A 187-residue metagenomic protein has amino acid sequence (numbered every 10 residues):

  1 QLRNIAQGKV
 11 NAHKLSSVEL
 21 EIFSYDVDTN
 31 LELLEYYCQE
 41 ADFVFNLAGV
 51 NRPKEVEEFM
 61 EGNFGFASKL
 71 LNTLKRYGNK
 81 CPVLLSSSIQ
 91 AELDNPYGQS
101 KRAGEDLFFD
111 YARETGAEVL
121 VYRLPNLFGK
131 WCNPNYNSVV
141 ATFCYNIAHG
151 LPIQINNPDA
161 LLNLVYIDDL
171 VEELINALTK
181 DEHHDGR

Functional and structural regions predicted by a protein language model:
R3-Y36: Adenosine-cofactor binding site in Rossmann-like domains, unifying the SAM/SAH pocket of S-adenosylmethionine-dependent
V10-L20, Y77-K80, T115-A117, H184-D185: Short helix-terminating capping/connector loops at secondary-structure junctions
F23, F45, L84, L120-Y122 (+1 more regions): Hydrophobic/aromatic beta-strand patches that form the interior of the parallel beta-sheet core in alpha/beta enzyme
D28-F64, K69, T73-Y77, Q90-D94: NAD(P)H-binding glycine-rich loop region in Rossmannoid oxidoreductase-like domains and their noncatalytic homologs
M60-F64, D94-R102, N133-N137, L164: Short-chain dehydrogenase/reductase
G65-E105, A112-T115, V119-Y122: Conserved Rossmann-fold NAD(P)-dependent oxidoreductase catalytic core, especially the SDR/UDP-sugar
D106-V121, P125-L162, I167-L178: NAD(P)-dependent short-chain dehydrogenase/reductase
N176, K180-R187: Mid/C-terminal beta-alpha module of Rossmann-like enzyme folds, strongest in SDR-family dehydrogenases/epimerases
